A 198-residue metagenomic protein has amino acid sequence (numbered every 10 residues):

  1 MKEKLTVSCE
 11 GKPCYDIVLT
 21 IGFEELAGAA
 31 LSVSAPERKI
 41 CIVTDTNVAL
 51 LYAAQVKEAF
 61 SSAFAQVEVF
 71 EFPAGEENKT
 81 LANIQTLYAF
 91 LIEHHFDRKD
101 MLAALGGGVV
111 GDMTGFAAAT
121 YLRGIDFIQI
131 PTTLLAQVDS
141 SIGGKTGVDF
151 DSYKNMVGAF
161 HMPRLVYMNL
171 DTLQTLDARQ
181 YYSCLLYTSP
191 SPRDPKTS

Functional and structural regions predicted by a protein language model:
M1-M101: ATP/NTP phosphate-donor binding region
D45-N47, T133, D171: Anionic group-transfer/hydrolysis microenvironments
K79-M168: Glycine/threonine-rich beta-strand-loop-alpha-helix active-site module that forms ligand/phosphate-binding
M162-Q180: A charged, well-structured terminal subsegment
Y187-P192: Conserved small/polar residues in nucleotide/adenosyl-binding loops
